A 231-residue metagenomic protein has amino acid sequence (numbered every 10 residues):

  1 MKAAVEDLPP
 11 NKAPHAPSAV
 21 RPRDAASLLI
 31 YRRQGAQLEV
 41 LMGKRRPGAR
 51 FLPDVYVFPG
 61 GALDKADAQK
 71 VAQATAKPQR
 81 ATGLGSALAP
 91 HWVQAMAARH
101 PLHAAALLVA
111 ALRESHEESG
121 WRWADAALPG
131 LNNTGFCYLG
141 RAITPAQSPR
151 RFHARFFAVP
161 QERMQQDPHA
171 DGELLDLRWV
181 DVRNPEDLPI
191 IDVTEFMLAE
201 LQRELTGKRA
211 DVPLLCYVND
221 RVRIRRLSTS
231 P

Functional and structural regions predicted by a protein language model:
M1-P231: N-terminal leader/linker segments that precede catalytic domains of diphosphate-processing enzymes
